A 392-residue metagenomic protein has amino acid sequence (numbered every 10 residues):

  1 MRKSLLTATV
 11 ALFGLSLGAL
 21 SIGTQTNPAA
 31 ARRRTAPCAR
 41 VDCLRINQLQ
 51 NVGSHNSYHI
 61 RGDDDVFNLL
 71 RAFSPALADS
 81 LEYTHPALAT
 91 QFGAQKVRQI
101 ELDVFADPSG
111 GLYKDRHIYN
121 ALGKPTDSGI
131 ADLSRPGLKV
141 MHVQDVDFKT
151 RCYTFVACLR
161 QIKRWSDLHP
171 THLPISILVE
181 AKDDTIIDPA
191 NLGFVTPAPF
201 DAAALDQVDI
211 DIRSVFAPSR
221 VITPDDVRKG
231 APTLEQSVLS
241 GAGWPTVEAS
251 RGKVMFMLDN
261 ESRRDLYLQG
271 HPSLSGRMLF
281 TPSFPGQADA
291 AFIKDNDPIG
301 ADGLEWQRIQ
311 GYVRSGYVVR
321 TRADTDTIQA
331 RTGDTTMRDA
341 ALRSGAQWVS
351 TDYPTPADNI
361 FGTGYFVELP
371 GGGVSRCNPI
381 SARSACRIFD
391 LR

Functional and structural regions predicted by a protein language model:
M1-T9: Bacterial N-terminal signal peptides that target proteins for export
T9-A19: Bacterial N-terminal signal peptides
S21-G23, N27: Membrane-interface motif at the C-terminal end of an N-terminal transmembrane signal
N27-R392: Catalytic cores of phosphodiester-bond hydrolases, prominently lipid phosphodiesterases
